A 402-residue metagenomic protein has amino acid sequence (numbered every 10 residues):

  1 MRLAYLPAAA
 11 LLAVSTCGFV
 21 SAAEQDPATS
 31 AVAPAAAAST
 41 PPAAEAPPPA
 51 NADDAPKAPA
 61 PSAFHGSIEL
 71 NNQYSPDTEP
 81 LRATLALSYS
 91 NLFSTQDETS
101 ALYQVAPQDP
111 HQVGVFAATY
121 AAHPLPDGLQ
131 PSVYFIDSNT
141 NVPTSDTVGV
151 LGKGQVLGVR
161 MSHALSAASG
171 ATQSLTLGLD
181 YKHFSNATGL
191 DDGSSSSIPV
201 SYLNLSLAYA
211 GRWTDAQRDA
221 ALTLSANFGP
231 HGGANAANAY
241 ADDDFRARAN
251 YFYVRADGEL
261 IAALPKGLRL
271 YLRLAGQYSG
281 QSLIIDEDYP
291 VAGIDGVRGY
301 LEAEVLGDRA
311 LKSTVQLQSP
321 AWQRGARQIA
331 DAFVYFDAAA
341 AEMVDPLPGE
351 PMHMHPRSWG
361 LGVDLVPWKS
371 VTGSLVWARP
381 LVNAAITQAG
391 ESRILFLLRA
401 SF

Functional and structural regions predicted by a protein language model:
V20-S132, A167: Outer-membrane beta-barrel initiation region
S62, L92-E98, L125-P131, S166-S174 (+4 more regions): Short loop/turn motifs that connect adjacent beta-strands in outer-membrane beta-barrel proteins
I68-N72, A83, T99-V105, A118 (+8 more regions): Transmembrane beta-barrel strands of outer-membrane/channel proteins
N71-D77, Q104-P110, S138-S145, K182-G189 (+5 more regions): Sequence/structural signature of outer-membrane beta-barrel proteins
E79-A83, Q112-F116, K153-L157, P199-L205 (+4 more regions): Residues that define the transmembrane beta-barrel architecture of outer-membrane proteins
L87, V159, L365, G390-F402: Outer-membrane beta-barrel "beta-signal"
V133-V156, A164, A168, N186-D191 (+1 more regions): Outer-membrane beta-barrel translocator/channel fold
A187-A330, Y335-V344, G349, I386-Q388 (+2 more regions): C-terminal outer-membrane beta-barrel translocator/porin domains of Gram-negative envelope proteins and their
